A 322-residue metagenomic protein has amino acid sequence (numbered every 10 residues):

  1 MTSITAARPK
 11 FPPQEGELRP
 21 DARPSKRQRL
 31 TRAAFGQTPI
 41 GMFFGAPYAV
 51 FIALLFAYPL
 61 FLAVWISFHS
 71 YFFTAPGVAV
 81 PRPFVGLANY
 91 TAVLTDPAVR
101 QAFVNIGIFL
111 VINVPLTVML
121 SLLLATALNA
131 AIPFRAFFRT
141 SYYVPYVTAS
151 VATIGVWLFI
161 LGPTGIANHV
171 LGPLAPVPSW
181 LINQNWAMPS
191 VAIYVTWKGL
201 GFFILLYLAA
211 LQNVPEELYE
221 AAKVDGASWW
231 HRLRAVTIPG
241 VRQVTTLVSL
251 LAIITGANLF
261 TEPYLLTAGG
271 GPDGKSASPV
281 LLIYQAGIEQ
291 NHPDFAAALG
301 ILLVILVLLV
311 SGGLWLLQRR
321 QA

Functional and structural regions predicted by a protein language model:
M1-G45, P133-R135, H231, W315-A322: Transmembrane alpha-helical segments of polytopic membrane transport and secretion proteins
I40-A322: A structural signal for multi-pass alpha-helical bundles of membrane permease subunits that mediate small-molecule
